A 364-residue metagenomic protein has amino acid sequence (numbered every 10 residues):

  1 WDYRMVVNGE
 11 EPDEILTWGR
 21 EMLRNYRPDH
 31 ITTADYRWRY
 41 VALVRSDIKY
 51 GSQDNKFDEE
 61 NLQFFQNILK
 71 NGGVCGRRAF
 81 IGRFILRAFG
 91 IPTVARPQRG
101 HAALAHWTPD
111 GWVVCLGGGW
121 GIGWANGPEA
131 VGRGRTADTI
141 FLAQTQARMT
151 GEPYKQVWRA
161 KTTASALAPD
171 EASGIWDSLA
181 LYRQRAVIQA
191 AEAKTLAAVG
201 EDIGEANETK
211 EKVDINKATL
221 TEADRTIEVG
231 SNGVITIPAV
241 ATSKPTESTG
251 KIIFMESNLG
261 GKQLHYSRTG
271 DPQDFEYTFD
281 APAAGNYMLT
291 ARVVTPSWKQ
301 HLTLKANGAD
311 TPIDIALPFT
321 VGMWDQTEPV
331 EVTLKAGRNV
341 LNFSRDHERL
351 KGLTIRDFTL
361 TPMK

Functional and structural regions predicted by a protein language model:
W1-I68: Secondary-structure boundary elements
T17, E21-R24, A34, Q63 (+3 more regions): Polar/charged alpha-helical tracts
E59-F65, N71, G76-T162: Hydrophobic/aromatic-rich core segments of domains that either
L69-K70, S267: Short, contiguous acidic/charged loop-to-helix segments that flank catalytic cores in large enzymes
G134-T246: Long, compositionally biased intrinsically disordered regions
K210-K364: Extracytoplasmic
